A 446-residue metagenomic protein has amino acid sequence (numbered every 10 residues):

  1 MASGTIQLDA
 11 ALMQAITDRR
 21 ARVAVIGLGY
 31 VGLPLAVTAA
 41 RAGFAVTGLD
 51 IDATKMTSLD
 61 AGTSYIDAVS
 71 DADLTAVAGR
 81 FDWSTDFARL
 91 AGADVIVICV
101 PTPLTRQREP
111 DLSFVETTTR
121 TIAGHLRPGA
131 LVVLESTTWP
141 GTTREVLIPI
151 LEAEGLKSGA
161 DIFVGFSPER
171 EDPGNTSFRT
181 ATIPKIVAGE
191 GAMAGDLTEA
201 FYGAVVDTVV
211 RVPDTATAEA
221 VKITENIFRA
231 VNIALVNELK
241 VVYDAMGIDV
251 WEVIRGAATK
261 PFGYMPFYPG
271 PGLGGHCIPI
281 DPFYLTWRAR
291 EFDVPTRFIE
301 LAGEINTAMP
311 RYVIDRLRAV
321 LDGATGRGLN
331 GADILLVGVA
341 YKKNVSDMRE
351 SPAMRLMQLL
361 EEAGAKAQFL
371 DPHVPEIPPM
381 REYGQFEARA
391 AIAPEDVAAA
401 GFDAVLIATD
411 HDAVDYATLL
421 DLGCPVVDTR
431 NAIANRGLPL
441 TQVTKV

Functional and structural regions predicted by a protein language model:
A2-V446: Structural/interface elements that position substrates and couple domains in central-metabolism enzymes
